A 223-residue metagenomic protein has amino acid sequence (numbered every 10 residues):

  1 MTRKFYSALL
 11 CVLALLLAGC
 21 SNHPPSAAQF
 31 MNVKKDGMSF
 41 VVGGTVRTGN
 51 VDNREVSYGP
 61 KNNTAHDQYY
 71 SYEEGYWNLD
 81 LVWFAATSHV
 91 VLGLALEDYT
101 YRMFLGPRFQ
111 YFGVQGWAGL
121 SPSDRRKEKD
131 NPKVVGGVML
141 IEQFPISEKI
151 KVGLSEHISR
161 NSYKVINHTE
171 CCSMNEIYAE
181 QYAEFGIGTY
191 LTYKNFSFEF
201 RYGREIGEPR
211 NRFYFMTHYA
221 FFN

Functional and structural regions predicted by a protein language model:
M1-G37, N223: Cleavable N-terminal export/targeting peptides
R3, Q68-Y69, N175-I177: Intrinsically disordered, low-complexity segments enriched in polar/charged residues with Gly/Pro, especially when
F5-V12, T87, Q115, R210: N-terminal functional modules and adjacent low-complexity/disordered segments of proteins
C20-A95: Short glycine/proline- and aromatic-enriched beta-strand/turn motifs that initiate or cap beta-hairpins
N22-H23, L105, Q143: Selective for proline/serine-rich intrinsically disordered segments in cytosolic/nuclear regulatory regions
M38-V46, W77-L105, F112-K127, V152-S162 (+2 more regions): Transmembrane beta-strand segments that form the barrel wall of outer-membrane beta-barrel proteins
D52, V56-T64, S121-N223: Outer-membrane beta-barrel transmembrane domain signature
